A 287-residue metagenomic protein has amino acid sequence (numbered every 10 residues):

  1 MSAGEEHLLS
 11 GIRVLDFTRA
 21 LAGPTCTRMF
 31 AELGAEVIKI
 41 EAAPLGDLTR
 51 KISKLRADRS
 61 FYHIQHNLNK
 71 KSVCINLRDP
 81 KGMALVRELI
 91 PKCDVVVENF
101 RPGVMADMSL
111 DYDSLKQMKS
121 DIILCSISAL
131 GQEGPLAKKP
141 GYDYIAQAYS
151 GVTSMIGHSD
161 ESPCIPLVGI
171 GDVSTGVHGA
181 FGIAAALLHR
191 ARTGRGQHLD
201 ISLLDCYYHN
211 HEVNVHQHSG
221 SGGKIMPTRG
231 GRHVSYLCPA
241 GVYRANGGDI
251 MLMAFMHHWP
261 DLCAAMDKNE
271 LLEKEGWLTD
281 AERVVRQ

Functional and structural regions predicted by a protein language model:
M1-R195: N-terminal helix-loop segment corresponding to the beta1-alpha1 unit of nucleotide/adenylate-binding folds
P44, L130-G131, L203-Y208, G247-G248 (+2 more regions): Glycine-rich beta-alpha junction loops
G46-L48, S221-P227: Short Pro/Gly-enriched beta-strand edge/turn motifs at strand-loop
N76, E98, I201-L204, L252-F255: Active-site-adjacent beta-strand anchor residues
Q132, D160-I170, A191-Y207, T228-S235 (+1 more regions): Conserved Rossmann-fold dehydrogenase catalytic segment
S154, G176-Q197, H209-G222, C263-E273: Oxidoreductase and adenylate-handling cofactor-binding alpha/beta cores
I183, V234-L237: C-terminal substrate-binding/catalytic lobe of Rossmann-fold NAD(P)-dependent oxidoreductases
C238-Q287: Aromatic-enriched alpha-helical interface/lid elements that frame and gate functional surfaces
